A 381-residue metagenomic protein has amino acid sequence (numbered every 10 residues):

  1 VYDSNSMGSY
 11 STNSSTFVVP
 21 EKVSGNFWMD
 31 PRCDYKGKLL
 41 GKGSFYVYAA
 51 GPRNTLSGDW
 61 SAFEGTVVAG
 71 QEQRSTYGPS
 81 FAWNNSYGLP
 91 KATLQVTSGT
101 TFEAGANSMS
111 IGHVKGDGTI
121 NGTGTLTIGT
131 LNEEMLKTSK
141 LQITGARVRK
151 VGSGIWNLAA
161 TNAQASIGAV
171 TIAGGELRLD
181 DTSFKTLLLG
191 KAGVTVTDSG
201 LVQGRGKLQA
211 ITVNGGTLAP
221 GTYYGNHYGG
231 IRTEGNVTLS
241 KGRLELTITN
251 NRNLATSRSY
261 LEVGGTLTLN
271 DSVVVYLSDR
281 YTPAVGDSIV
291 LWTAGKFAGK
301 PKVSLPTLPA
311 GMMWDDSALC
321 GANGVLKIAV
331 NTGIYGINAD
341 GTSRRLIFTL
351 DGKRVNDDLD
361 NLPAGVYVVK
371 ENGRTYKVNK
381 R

Functional and structural regions predicted by a protein language model:
V1-A92, I120-G190, V213: Extracellular repeat-rich scaffold modules on cell surfaces
V1-Y10, V19, M29-R32, T125-L136 (+3 more regions): Extracellular/surface-exposed low-complexity segments
G41, E64, S98, V285 (+1 more regions): Surface-exposed loops/turns
G124-E134, V148, D198-D287, K327: Extracellular beta-strand/loop-rich repeat segments of large surface/secreted proteins
S153, G174, S199, D351-K353 (+1 more regions): Residue-level recognition of short loop/turn positions
T171, V196, C320, F348-T349: Hydrophobic alpha-helical segments, especially N-terminal targeting/anchoring helices
N331-R381: C-terminal outer-membrane/trafficking sorting elements
